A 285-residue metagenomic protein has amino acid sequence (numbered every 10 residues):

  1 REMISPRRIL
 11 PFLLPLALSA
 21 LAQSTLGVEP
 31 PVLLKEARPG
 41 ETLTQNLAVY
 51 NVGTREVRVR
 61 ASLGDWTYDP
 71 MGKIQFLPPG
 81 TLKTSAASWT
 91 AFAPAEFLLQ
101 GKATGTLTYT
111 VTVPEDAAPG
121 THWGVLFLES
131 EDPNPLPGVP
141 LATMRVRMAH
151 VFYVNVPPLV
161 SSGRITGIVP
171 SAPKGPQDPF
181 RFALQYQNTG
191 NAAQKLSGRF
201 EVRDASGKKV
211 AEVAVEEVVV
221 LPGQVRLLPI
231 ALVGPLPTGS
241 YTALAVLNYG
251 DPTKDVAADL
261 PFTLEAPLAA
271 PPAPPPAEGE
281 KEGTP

Functional and structural regions predicted by a protein language model:
P11-A20: Bacterial N-terminal signal peptides
Q23-V57, E96, G163-A183: Beta-sheet-dominated interaction scaffolds and their linkers
S24-P30, G53-Y109, S197-F200, D204-A211: Surface-exposed binding patches on compact interaction domains or structured appendages
L47, Y109, G120-E131: A short beta-strand micro-motif common to beta-rich folds, especially ectodomain repeats
G53-R55, T67, E115, D132 (+4 more regions): Short, acidic/polar linear motifs in exposed loop/turn regions
F97-G105, E217-R226, P252-K254: Short proline/glycine- and polar residue-rich coil/turn motifs
T112-A118, V233-T238: Short, surface-exposed loop/turn segments at beta-strand-coil junctions that are enriched for proline with nearby
H122, L126, G239-L247: A short tyrosine-centered beta-strand micro-motif
